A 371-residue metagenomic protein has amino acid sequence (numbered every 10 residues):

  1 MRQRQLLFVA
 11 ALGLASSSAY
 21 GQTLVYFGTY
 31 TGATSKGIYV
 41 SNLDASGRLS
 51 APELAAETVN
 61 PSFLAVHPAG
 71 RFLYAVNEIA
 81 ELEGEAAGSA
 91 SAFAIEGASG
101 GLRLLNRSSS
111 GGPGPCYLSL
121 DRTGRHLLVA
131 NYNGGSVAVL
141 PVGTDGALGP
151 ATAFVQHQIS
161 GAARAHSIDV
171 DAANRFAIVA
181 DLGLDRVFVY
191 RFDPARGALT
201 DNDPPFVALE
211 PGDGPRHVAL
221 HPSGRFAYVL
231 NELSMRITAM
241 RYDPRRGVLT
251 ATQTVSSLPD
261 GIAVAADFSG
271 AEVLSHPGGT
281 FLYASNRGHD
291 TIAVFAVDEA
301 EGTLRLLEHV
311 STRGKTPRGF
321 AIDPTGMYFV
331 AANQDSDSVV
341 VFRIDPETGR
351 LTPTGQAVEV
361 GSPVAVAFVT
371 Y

Functional and structural regions predicted by a protein language model:
T31-T34, E78-G84, N133-S136, L184-R186 (+3 more regions): Short glycine/acidic-enriched loop and turn motifs that connect beta-strands
S41-G47, F93-G100, V139-L148, Y190-L199 (+3 more regions): Short loop/turn segments immediately following beta-strands, especially the blade-tip and inter-blade linker loops
S50-A56, R103-S108, T152-I159, N202-A208 (+3 more regions): A short beta-strand motif characteristic of beta-propeller blades
V66-G70, L120-G124, A172-A173, P222-G224 (+3 more regions): Residue-level detector of Asp-centered blade-edge/turn motifs that repeat once per structural unit in beta-propeller
G101-D169: Asp-box/WD-like beta-propeller blade repeats and closely related beta-sheet repeat scaffolds
F268-N333: Loop/turn-rich, solvent-exposed surfaces of beta-rich toroidal or solenoidal domains
